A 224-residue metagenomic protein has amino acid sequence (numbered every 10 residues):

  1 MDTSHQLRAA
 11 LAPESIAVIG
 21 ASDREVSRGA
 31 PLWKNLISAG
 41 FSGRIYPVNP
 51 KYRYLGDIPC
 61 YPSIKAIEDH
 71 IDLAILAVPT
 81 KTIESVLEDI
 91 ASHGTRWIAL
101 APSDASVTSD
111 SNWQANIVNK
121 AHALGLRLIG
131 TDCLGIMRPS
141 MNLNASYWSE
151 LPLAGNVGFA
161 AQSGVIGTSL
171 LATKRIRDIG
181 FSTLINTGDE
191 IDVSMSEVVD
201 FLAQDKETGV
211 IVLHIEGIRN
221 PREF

Functional and structural regions predicted by a protein language model:
M1-F224: Catalytic-core regions of core metabolic enzymes, especially those transforming organic acids/acyl-group intermediates
